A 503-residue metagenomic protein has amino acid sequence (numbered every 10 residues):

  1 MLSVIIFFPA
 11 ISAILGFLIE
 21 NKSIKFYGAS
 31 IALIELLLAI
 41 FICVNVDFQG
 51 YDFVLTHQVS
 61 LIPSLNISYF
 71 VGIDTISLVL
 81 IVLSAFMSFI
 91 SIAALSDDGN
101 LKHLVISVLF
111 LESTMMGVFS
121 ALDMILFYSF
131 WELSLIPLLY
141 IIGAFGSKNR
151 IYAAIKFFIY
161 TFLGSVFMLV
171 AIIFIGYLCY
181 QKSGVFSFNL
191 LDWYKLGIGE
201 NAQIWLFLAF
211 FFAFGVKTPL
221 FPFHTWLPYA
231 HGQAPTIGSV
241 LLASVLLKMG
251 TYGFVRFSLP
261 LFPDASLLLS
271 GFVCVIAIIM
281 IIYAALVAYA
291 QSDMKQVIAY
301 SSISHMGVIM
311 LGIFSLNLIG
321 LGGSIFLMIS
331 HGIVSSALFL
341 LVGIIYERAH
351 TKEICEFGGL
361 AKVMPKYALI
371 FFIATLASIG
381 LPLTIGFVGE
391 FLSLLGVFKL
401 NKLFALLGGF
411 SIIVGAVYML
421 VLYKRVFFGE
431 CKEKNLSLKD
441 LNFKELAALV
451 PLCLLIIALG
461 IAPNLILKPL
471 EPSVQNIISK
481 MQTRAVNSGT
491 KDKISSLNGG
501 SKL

Functional and structural regions predicted by a protein language model:
M1, L15-I106, K182-V185, S501: Transmembrane helix-loop-helix hairpins at membrane boundaries of multipass inner-membrane proteins
M1-I6, K25, I81, L104 (+8 more regions): Residue-level signature of transmembrane alpha-helical entry/exit and packing/kink sites in multi-pass membrane
S3-F17, A29-V44, I81-L95, L111-E112 (+6 more regions): Central hydrophobic cores of alpha-helical transmembrane segments in multi-pass inner-membrane proteins across all
F8, M364-K366, M419-L503: Cytoplasmic/organellar membrane-interface segments at the starts of transmembrane helices in multi-pass inner-membrane
S30-N45, T161-I173, I413, P451-N464: Hydrophobic alpha-helical membrane-insertion segments
S68-S84, G197-G215, L406-I412, D492-L497 (+1 more regions): Hydrophobic alpha-helical transmembrane segments
I90-S96, S113-I125, L139-R425: Hydrophobic transmembrane alpha-helices and their helix-loop junctions in integral membrane proteins
E132: Short phosphate-coordinating micro-motif centered on Lys-Gly-acidic
